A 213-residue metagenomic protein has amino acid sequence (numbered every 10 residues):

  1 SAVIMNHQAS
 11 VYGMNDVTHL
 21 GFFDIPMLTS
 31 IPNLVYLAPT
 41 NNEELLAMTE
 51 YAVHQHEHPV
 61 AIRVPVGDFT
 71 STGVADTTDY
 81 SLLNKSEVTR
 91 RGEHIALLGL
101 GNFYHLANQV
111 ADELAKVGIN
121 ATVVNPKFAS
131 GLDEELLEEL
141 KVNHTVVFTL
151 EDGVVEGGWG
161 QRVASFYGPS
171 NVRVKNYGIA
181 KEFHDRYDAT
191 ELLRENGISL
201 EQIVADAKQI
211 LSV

Functional and structural regions predicted by a protein language model:
A2, N6-Q55, L211: Conserved thiamine diphosphate
H7, V11-G21, H54-V213: Thiamine diphosphate
